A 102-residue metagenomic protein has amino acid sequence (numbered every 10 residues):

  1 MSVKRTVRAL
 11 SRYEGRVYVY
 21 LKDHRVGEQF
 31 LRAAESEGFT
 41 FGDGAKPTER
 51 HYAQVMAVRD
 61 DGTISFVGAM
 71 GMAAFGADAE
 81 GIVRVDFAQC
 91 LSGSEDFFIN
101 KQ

Functional and structural regions predicted by a protein language model:
M1-Q102: Structural boundary micro-motifs
